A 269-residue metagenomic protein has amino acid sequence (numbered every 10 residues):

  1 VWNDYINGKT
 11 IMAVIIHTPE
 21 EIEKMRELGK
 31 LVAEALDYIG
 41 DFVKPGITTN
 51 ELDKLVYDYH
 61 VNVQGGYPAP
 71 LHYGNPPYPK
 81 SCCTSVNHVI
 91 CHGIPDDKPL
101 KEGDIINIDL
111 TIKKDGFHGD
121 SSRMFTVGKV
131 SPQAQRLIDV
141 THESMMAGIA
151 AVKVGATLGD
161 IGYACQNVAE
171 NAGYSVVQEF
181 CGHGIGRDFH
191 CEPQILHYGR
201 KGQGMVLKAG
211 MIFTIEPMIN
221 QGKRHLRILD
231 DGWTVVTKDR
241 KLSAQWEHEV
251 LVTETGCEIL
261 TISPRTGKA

Functional and structural regions predicted by a protein language model:
W2-A269: Active-site neighborhoods and metal-handling regions in enzymes and metal-associated proteins
